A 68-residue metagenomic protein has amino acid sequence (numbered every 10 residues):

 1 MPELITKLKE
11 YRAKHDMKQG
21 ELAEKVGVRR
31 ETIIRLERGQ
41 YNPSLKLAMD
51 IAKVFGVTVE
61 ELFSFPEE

Functional and structural regions predicted by a protein language model:
M1-K14: A short, Lys/Arg-rich alpha-helix, primarily the initiator
A13, E24, K53: Alpha-helical residues within the helix-turn-helix
M17-I34: Short alpha-helical DNA-recognition segment
Q40-D50: Short, basic-rich loop-to-helix N-cap that marks the start of a DNA-contacting helix
A48-A52, L62-F63: Hydrophobic micro-packing sites on short alpha-helices
G56-E68: Short C-terminal boundary/hinge segments that cap the last helix of small helical domains
